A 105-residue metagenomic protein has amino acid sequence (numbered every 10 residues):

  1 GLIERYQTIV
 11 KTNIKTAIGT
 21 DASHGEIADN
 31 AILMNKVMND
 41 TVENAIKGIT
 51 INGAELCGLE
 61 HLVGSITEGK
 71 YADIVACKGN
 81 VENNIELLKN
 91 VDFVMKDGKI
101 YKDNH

Functional and structural regions predicted by a protein language model:
G1-N80: His/Asp/Glu-enriched, well-ordered alpha-helical/loop segment that forms or immediately abuts the divalent-metal
N83: Small/polar (Gly/Ser/Thr/Ala-rich) solvent-exposed segments that form structured loops/beta-strands/short helices used
L87-K89: Short, small/polar residue-rich loop motifs at catalytic or cofactor-binding pockets
V94: Short aromatic-centered micro-motifs
